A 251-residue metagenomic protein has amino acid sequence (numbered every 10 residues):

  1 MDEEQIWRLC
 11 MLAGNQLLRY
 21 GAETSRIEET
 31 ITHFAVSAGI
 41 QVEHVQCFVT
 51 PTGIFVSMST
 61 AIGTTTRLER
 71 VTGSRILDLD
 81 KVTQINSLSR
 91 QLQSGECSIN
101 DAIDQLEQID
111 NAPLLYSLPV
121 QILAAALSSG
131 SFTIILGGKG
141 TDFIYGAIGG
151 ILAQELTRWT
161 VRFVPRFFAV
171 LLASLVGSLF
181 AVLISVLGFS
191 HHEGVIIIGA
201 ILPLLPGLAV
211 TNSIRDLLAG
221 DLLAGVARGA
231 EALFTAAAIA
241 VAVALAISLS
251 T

Functional and structural regions predicted by a protein language model:
M1-C97: Soluble N-terminal domains of membrane-associated systems
L17-G21, F34, A38, L88-G95 (+6 more regions): Change "in soluble alpha/beta enzymes" to "in soluble alpha/beta proteins
S74-D142, R228-I239, T251: Alpha-helical transmembrane segments and their cytosolic membrane-interface
Q108-I109, A153-V164, A209-L222: C-terminal ends of transmembrane helices
L114-L187, H191-H192: Core alpha-helical transmembrane segments of integral membrane proteins
S185-T251: Generic detector of multi-pass transmembrane helix bundles and their immediately adjacent loops in polytopic membrane
